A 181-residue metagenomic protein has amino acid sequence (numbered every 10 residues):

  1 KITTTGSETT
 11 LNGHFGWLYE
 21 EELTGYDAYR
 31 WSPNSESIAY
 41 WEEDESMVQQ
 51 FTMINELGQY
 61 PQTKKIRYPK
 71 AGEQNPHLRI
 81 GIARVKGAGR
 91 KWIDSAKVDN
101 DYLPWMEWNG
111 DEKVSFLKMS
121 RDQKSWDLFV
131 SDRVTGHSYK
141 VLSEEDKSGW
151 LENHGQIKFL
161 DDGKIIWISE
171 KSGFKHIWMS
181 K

Functional and structural regions predicted by a protein language model:
K1, G87-K91, T135-Y139, K181: Beta-strand initiation motifs
I2-Y29, S37-I93: Predominantly five- to eight-bladed beta-propeller fold
E8-T24, V98-L103, D146-H154: Short glycine-/Asp-/Thr-/Trp-enriched loop segments that recur within the blades of beta-propeller repeat domains
G25-D27, P76, Y102-P104, K124 (+2 more regions): Beta-rich catalytic cores
D27-R30, A39-E45, K70-Q74, N109-G110 (+4 more regions): Beta-strand C-termini and the immediately following turn/loop, strongest in propeller blades
L78-V85, F129-G136, W178-S180: Beta-propeller blade signature
R84, G89-S120: Long hydrophobic segments that form regular secondary structure
V141, I177: Hydrophobic, well-ordered secondary-structure elements that form the walls of internal hydrophobic environments
